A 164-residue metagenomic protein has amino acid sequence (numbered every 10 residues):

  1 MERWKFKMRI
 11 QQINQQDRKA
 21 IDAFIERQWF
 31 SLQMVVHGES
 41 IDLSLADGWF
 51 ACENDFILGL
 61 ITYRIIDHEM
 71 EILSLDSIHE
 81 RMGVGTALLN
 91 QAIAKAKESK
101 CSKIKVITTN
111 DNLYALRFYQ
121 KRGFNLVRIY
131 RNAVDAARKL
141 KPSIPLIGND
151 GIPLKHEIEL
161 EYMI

Functional and structural regions predicted by a protein language model:
M1-Q16, L154, I158, Y162-I164: Conserved N-terminal entry element of GNAT/NAT acetyltransferase domains
Q12-E80, L89-N90, M163: Acetyl-CoA-dependent GNAT
L32-V36, L43, T62, E80 (+1 more regions): Conserved acyl-donor/pantetheine-binding loop and adjacent beta-alpha core of acyl/acetyltransferases and related
D76, K100, G123: Conserved functional loop/turn residues at catalytic and ligand-binding sites
M82-A94, R117-K121: Conserved acetyl-CoA-binding loop-helix of GNAT-fold acetyltransferases
A96-T108: Conserved GNAT acetyl-CoA-binding A-motif
V106-A115, R131-R138: Conserved beta-strand-loop-alpha-helix junction that forms the acyl-donor binding cleft
Q120-R128: Conserved acetyl-CoA-binding loop of GNAT-fold acetyltransferases
